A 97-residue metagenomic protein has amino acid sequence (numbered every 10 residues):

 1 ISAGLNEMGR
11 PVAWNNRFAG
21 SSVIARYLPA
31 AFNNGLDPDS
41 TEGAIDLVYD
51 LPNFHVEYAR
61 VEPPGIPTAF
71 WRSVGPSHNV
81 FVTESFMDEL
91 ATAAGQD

Functional and structural regions predicted by a protein language model:
I1-S85: Glycine-rich loop/linker segments at domain edges
A91: The alpha-helix within a helix-turn-helix
A94-D97: Helix N-cap / loop-to-helix initiation motif
